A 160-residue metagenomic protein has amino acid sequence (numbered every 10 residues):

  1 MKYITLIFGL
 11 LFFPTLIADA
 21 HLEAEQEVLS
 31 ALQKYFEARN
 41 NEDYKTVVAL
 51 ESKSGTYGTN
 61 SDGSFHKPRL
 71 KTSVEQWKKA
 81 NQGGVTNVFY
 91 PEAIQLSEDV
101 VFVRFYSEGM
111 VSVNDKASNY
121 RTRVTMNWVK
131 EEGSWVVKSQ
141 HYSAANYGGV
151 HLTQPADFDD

Functional and structural regions predicted by a protein language model:
I4-P14: Sec-dependent N-terminal signal peptides
T15-L50, A156-D160: Short, low-complexity N-terminal intrinsically disordered segments enriched in polar/charged residues
Y35, T46-V48, G55, L70 (+2 more regions): Hydrophobic pocket/interface hotspot
N40, G109-V113, W128: Beta-strand elements of well-folded, non-transmembrane domains
E51, S61-D62, F105-G109, V124-M126 (+1 more regions): A mature extracytoplasmic/lumenal domain signature
E51-H66, W77-Q82: A short gly/proline-enriched turn/hairpin at secondary-structure junctions
K71-K116: Surface-exposed, charged secondary-structure patches
R121-H151: Short beta-strand edge/turn micro-motifs at domain boundaries
